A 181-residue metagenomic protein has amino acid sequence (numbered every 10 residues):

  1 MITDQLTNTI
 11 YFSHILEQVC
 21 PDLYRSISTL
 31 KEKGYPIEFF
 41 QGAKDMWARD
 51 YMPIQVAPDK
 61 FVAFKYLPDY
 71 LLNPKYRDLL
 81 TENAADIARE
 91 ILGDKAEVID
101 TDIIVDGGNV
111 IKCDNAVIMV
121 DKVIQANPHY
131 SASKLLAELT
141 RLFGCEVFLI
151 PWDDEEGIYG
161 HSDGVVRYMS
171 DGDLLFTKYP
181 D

Functional and structural regions predicted by a protein language model:
M1-D181: The feature marks the mature, well-folded catalytic cores of soluble enzymes
